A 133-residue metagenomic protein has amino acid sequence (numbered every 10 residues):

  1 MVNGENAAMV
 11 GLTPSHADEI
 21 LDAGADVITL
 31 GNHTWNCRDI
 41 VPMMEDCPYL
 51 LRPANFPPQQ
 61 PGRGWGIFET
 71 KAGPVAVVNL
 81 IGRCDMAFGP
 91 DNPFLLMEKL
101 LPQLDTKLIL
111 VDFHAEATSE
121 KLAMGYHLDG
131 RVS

Functional and structural regions predicted by a protein language model:
M1-S133: Acidic, metal/ion-coordinating pockets
